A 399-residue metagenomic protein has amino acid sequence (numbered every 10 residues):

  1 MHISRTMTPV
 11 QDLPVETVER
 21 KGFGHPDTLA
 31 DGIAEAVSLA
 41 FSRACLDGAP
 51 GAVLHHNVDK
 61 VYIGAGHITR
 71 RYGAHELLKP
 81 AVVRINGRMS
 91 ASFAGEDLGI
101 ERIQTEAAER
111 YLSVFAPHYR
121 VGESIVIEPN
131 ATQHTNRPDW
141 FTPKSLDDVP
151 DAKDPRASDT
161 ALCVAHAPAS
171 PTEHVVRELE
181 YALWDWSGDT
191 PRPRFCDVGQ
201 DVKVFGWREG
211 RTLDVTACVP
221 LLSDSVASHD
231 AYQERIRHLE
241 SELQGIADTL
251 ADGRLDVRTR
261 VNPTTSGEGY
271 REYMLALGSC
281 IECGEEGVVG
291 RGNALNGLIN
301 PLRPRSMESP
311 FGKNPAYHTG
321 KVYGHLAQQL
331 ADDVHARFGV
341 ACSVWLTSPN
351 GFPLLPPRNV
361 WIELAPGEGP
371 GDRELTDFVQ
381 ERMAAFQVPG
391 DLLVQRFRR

Functional and structural regions predicted by a protein language model:
M1-V18, T142-R156, G210-V219, G292-S306: N-terminal, Lys/Arg- and Ser/Thr-rich interaction peptides
M1-V53: N-terminal, positively charged regions that mediate nucleic acid binding
V18-R20, A81-R88, L213-V226, M307-K313 (+1 more regions): Short, hydrophobic beta-strand segments
R43, D47-G122: Glycine-rich, N-terminal phosphate-binding loop and its surrounding beta-alpha-beta segment
L77, E209-L213, G267-R271, P353-N359: A short, glycine/Asx- and small/polar-enriched loop/turn that sits immediately N-terminal to a beta-strand
E106-A247, A251-D252, V257-T265: Glycine-rich, mobile lid/loop segments that gate access to catalytic sites or pores
R237-P304, K313-A336: Long, well-ordered mid-to-C-terminal structural blocks that present hydrophobic/aromatic surfaces
H335-R399: Internal helix-turn-beta structural module
